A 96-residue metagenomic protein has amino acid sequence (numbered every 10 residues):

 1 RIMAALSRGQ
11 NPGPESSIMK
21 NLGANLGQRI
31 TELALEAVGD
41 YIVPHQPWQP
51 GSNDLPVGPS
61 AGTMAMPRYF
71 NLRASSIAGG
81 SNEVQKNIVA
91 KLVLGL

Functional and structural regions predicted by a protein language model:
R1-L96: Alpha-helical interface subdomain recognition
